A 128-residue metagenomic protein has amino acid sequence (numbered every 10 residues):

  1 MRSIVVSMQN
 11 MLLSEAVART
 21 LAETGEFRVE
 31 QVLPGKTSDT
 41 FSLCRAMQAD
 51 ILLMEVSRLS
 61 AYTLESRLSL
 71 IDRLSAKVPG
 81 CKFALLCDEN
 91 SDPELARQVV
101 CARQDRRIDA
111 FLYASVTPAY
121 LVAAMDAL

Functional and structural regions predicted by a protein language model:
M1-I4: Extreme N-terminal starter segment of soluble prokaryotic enzymes
S7-M8: Conserved acidic carboxylate
M11-L13, S57-T63, E89-D92, P118: Short acidic, S/G/P-rich loop/turn micro-motifs used as interaction or catalytic elements
M11-V32, T37: Two-component/phosphorelay signaling modules centered on CheY-like receiver
P34-I51, A61: Acidic, metal-coordinating helix/loop segments flanking the phosphotransfer/catalytic sites of two-component signaling
E65-S69, L85-A110: Alpha4 helix (beta4-alpha4-beta5 surface) of REC/receiver domains from two-component response regulators
A76-K82: His-Asp phosphorelay/catalytic-motif detector in bacterial-type signaling
S115-M125: C-terminal output helix
